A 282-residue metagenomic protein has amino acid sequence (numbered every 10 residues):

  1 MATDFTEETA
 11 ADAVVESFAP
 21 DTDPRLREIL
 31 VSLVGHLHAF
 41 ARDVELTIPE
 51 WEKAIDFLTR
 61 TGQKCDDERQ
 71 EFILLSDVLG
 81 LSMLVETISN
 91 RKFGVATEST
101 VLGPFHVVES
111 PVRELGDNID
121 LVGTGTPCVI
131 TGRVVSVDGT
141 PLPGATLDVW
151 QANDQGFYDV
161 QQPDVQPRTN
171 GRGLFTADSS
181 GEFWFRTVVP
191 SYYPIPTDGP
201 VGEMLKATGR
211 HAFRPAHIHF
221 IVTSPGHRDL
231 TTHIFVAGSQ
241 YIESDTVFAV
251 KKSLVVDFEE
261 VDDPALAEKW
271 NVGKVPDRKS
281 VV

Functional and structural regions predicted by a protein language model:
A2-R278: Beta-strand-dominated extracellular/periplasmic modules and repeats in secreted or surface-exposed proteins
V281-V282: Conserved small/polar residues in nucleotide/adenosyl-binding loops
